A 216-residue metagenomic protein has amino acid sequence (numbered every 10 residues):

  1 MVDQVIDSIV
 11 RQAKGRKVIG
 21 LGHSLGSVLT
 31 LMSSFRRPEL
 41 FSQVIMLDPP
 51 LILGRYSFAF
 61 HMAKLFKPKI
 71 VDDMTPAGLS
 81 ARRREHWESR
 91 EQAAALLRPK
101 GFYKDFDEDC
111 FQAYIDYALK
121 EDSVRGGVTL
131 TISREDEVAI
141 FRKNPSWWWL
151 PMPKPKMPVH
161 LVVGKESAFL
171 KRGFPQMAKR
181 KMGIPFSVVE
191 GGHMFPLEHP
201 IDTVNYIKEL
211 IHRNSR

Functional and structural regions predicted by a protein language model:
M1-L21, F60-A63, N205: Active-site loop/oxyanion-hole signature of alpha/beta-hydrolase fold enzymes
V2, I6, E88-P99, Q112-I115: An amphipathic alpha-helix signature
R16-H61: Conserved hydrolase catalytic core segment
V44-E85, K171: Flexible "cap/lid" loop of the alpha/beta hydrolase fold
L79-R83, Q92-Y103, Y117-L119, E137-I140: Helix-loop "lid/cap" segments that line or gate small-molecule binding pockets
E108-D109, D116-K179: Conserved serine/cysteine hydrolase catalytic core
K179-H193: Catalytic histidine neighborhood in serine/cysteine hydrolases with alpha/beta-hydrolase-type architecture
G191-V204: Catalytic histidine-centered segment of alpha/beta-hydrolase-like enzymes
